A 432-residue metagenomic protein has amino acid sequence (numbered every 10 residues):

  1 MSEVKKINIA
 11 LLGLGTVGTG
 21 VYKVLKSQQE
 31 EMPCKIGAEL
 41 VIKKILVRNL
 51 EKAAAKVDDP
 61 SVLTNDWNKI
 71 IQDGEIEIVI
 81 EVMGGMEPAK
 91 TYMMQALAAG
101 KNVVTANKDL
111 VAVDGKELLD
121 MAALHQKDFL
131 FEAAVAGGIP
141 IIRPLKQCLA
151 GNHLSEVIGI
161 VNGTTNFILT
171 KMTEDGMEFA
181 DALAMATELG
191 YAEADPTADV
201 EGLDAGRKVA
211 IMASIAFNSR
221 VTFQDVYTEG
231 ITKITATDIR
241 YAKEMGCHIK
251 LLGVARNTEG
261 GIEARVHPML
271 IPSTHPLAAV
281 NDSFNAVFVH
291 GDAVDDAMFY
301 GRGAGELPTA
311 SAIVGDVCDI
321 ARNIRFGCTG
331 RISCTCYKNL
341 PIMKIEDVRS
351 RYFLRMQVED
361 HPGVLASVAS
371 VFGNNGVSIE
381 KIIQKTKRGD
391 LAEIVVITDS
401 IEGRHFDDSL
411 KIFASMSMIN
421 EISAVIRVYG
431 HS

Functional and structural regions predicted by a protein language model:
M1-A99: N-terminal glycine-/serine-/threonine-rich beta1-alpha1-beta2 phosphate-ribose binding loop of Rossmann-like
L63-N65, Q72, I80-E81, V104-A106 (+3 more regions): General beta-strand structural signal in soluble alpha/beta enzymes
A89-A99, K108-K146: Rossmann-fold NAD(P)-binding glycine/threonine-rich loop
V103-V104, I379: A short hydrophobic/small-residue beta-strand
A123-D204, I211: Rossmann-like NAD(P)H-binding beta-loop-alpha module
L154-I158, N166-L169, T173, M185 (+4 more regions): Catalytic, metal-anchored helix/loop core of enzyme active sites in primary metabolism
D181-A279, F284-A286: Substrate-binding/catalytic subdomain of NAD(P)-dependent oxidoreductase enzymes
V317-S432: A conserved regulatory-domain signal marking ACT and ACT-like small-molecule sensing domains and adjacent regulatory
